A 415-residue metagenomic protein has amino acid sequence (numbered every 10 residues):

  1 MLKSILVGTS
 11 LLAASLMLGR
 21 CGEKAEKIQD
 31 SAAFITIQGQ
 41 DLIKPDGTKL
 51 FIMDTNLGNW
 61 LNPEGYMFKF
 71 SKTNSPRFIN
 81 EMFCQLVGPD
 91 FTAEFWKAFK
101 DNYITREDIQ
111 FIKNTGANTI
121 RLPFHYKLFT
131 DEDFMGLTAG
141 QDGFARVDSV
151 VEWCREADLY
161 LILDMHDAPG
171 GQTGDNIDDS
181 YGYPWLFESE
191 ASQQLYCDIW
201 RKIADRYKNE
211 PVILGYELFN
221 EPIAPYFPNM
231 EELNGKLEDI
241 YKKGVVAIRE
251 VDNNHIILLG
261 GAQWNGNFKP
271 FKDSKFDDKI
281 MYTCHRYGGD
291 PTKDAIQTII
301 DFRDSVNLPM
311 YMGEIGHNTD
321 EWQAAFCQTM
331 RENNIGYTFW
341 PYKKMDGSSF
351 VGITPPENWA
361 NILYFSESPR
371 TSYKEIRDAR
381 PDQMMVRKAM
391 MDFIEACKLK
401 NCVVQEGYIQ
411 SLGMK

Functional and structural regions predicted by a protein language model:
M1-K27: Bacterial Sec-dependent N-terminal signal peptides
M17, L161-I162, Y311: Conserved Rossmann-like nucleotide-binding pocket used by diverse enzymes that bind dinucleotide cofactors
D30, I37-I52, N56-I256, G261-P270: Active-site mouth of glycoside hydrolases
A33-I35, Q194-K344, S349-S366: Extracellular glycoside hydrolase catalytic/binding regions
P76-I79, L86-F95, A157-Y160, I199 (+4 more regions): Low-complexity, flexible helical/coil segments
T329, G336-T338, K343-K415: Extended, alpha-helix-rich binding/interface surfaces that flank or overlap catalytic cores and mediate recognition
